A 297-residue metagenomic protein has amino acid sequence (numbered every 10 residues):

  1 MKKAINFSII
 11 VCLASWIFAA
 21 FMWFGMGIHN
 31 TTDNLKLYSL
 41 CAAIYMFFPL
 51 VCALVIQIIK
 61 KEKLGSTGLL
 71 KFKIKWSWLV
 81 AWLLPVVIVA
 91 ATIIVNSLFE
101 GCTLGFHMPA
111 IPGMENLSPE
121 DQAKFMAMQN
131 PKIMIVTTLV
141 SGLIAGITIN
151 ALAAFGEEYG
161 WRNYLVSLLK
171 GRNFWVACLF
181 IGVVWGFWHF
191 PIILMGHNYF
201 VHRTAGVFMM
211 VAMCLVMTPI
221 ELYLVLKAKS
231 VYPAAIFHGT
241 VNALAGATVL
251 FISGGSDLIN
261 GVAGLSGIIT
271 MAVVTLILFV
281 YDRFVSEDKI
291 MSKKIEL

Functional and structural regions predicted by a protein language model:
M1-V11: N-terminal membrane topogenic signal
C12, F47, W82, L143 (+9 more regions): Residue-level signature of the transmembrane alpha-helical core of multi-pass small-molecule transporters
L13-A20, V86-A91, V183-P191, G239-L250: Aromatic-anchored segments of alpha-helical transmembrane domains
A14, L79-C102, L222-F237: Hydrophobic alpha-helical membrane-insertion segments
F18-I59, L69, K75-V86, F106-T137 (+1 more regions): Alpha-helical transmembrane segments in multi-pass membrane proteins
A19-C41, N96-T103, M195-R203, A247-V262: Juxtamembrane/transmembrane-helix boundary motifs at the membrane-water interface
F155-V184, L226-S230: Membrane-interface helix/loop boundary segments of multi-pass membrane proteins
R203-T204, K227-V231, F237-L297: C-terminal membrane module of polytopic membrane proteins
